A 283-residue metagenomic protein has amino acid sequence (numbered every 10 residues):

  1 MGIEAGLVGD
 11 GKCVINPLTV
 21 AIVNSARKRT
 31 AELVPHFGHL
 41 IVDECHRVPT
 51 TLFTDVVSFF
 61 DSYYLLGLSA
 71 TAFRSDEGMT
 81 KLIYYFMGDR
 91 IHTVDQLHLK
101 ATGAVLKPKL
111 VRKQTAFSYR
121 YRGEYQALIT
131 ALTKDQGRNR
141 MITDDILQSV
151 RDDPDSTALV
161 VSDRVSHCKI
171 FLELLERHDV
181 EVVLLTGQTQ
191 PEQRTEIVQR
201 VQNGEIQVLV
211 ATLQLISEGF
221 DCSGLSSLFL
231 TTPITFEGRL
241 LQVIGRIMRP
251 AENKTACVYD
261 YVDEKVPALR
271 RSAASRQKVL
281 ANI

Functional and structural regions predicted by a protein language model:
I3-P17, L159, K169-I170, V180-S217: Conserved helicase ATPase core of P-loop NTP-dependent helicases/translocases
G9-H39, T50-D55, L215: Conserved helix/coil segment N-terminal to the catalytic DExD/H
T19-I22, Y63-A70, V208-A211: Structural recognition of the conserved hydrophobic beta-strand(s) that form the central parallel beta-sheet of P-loop
R27, A72, G187-N282: Conserved RecA-like P-loop NTPase helicase motor core
E32-F37, V56-S62, S223, G245-K254: Short, conserved loop/helix-junction motifs that constitute active-site signature segments in enzyme catalytic cores
G38-H39, H46-L110, L280: Post-DEXD/H (motif II) to motif III coupling segment of the RecA-like Helicase ATP-binding lobe
L106-I129, L175, D179: Short, basic/glycine-rich phosphate-binding loops at helix/coil junctions that contact nucleotide phosphates
R120-D163, K169-L174: Conserved interdomain hinge at the start of the Helicase C-terminal
